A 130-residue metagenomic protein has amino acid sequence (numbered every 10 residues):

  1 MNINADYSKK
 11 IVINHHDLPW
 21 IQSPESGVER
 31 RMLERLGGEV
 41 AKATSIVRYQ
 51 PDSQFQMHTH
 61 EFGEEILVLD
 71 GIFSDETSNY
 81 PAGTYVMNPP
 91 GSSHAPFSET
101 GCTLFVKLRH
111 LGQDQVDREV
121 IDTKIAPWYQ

Functional and structural regions predicted by a protein language model:
M1-V40, V120-Q130: A short, N-terminal "cap"/entry segment at the start of jelly-roll beta-barrel domains of the cupin/DSBH fold
V28, G38, N79, P90-R118: Ligand-binding loop in jelly-roll beta-barrel domains
E29-R31, A41-I46, Q56-M57: Intrinsic, low-complexity N-terminal interaction/targeting segments
Q50-S53, M57-D75: Glycine- and acidic-residue-biased ligand/ion/polar-headgroup-sensing regions
S53-Q56, S74, V86-A95: Histidine-centered metal-chelating micro-motifs
